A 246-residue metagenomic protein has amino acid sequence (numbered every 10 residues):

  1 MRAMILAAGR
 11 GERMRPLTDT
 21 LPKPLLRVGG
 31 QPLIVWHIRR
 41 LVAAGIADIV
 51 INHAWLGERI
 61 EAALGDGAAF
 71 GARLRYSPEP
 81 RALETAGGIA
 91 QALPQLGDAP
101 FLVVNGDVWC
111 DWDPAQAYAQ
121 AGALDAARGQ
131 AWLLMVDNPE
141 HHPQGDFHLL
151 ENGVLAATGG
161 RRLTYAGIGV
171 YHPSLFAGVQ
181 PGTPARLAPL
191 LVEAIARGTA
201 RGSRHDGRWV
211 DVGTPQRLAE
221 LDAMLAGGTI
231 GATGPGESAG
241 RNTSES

Functional and structural regions predicted by a protein language model:
M1-I5, R10-P16, L25: N-proximal low-complexity "stem/linker" segments adjacent to membrane-targeting elements
M1-I5, R27, Q31-N105, P114-Q116 (+2 more regions): Conserved N-terminal catalytic core of the sugar/cofactor nucleotidyltransferase
R10, G106-V108: Active-site metal-binding loops of divalent metal-dependent hydrolases
P24, R73-R75, T199-R201: Conserved beta-strand segments of alpha/beta enzyme cores
I46, L102, W109, D113-A126 (+2 more regions): Catalytic-core segments of class I nucleotidyltransferases/pyrophosphorylases that form NMP-activated intermediates
W55, A131-D146: Short beta-strand-to-loop element that shapes/binds the nucleotide-sugar donor at the catalytic cleft/hinge
L149-G153: Short acidic-glycine loop/turn motifs at beta-strand connectors
